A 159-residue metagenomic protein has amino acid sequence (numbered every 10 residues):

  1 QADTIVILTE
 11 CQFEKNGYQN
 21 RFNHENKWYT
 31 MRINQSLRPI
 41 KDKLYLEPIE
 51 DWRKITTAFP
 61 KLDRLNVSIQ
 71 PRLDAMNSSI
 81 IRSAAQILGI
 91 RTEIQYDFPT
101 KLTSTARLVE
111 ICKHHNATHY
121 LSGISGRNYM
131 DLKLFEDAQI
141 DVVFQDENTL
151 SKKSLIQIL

Functional and structural regions predicted by a protein language model:
Q1-L159: Residues lining hydrophobic/aromatic ligand-binding pockets adjacent to catalytic sites
